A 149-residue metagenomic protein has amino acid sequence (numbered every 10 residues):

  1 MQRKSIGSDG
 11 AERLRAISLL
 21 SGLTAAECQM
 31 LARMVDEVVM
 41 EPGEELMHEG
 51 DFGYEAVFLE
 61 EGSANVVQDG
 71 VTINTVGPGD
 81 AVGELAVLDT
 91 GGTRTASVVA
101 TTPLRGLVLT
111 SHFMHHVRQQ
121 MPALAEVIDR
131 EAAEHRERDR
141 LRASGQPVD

Functional and structural regions predicted by a protein language model:
M1-D149: Cytosolic regulatory regions built on CNB/CRP/Popeye-like sensor folds
